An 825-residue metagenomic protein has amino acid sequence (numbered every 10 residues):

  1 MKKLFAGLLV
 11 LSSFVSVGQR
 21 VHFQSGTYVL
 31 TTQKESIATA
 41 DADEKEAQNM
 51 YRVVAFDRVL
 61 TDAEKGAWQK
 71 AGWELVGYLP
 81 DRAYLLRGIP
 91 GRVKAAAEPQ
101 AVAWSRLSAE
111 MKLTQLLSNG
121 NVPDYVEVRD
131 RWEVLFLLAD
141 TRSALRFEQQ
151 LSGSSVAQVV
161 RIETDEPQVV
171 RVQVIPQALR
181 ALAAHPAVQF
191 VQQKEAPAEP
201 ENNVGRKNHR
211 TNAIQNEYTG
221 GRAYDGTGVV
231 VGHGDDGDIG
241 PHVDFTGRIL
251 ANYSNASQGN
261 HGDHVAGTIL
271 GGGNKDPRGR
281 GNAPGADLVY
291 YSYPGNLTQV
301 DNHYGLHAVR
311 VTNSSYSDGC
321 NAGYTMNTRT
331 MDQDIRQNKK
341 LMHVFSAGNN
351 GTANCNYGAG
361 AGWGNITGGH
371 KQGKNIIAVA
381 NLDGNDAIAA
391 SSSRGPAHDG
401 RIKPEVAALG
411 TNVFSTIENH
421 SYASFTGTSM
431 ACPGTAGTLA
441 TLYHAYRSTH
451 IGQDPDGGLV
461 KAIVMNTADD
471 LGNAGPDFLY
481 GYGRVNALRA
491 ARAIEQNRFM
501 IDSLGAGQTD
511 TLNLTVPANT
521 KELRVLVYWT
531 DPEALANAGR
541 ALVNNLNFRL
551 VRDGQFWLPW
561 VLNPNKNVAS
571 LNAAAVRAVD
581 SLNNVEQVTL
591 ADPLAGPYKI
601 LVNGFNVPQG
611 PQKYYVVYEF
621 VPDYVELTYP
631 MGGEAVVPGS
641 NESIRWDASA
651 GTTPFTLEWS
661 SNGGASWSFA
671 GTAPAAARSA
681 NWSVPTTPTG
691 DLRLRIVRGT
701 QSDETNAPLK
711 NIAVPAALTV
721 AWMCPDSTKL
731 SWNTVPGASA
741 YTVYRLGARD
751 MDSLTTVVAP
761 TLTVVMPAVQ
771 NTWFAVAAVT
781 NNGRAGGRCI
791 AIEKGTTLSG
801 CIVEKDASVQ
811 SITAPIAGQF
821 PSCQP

Functional and structural regions predicted by a protein language model:
G18-Y224, G228-V230: Autoinhibitory N-terminal propeptides
S143-E148, Q177, G226-T227, G272-P277 (+4 more regions): Substrate-binding/access-modulating region of protease and related hydrolase catalytic domains
I214-L297, H307-R310, N321-Y324, R336-M342 (+5 more regions): Subtilisin-like serine protease catalytic core
G234-R248, N381-P433: Catalytic-core environment of secreted peptidases
T268, A407-A474, I600: Hydrolase catalytic cores
G279, Y290, H444-T520, A538 (+1 more regions): C-terminal subdomain of the subtilisin-like protease fold in secreted/lumenal serine endopeptidases
K710-P736, N782-C801: Pro/Thr/Ser/Gly-rich low-complexity, intrinsically disordered linker/stalk tracts
V764-R784: Beta-strand-rich modules
